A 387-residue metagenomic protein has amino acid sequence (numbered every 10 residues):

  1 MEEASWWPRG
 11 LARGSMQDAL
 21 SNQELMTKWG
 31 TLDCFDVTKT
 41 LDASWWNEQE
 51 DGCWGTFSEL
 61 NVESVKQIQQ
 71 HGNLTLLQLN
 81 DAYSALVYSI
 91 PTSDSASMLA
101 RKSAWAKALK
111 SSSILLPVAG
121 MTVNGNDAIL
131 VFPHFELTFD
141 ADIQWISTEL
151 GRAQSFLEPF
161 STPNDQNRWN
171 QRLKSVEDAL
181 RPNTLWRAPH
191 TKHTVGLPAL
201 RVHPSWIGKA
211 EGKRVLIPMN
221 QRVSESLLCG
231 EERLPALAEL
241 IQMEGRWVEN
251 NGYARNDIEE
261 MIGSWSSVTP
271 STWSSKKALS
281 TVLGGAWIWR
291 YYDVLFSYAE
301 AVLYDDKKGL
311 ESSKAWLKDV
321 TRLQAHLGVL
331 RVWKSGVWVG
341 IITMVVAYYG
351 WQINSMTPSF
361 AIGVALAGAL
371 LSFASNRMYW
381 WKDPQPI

Functional and structural regions predicted by a protein language model:
E3-S5, R9-W186, L227-E259, W265 (+1 more regions): Conserved ATP-binding subdomain of kinase catalytic cores across diverse folds
L116-M121, L200, P204-S205, S275-L279: A short glycine-rich, hydrophobically flanked beta-strand micro-motif that places a catalytic Asp/Glu for divalent metal
A119, P386-I387: Membrane-interface segments at loop-to-transmembrane junctions
L137, R214, R222-S224: Activation segment
G151-Q154, E158-N167, Q171, P218-Q324: C-terminal catalytic region of ATP-dependent kinase domains
P159, P189-G196: Protein kinase catalytic-loop region centered on the HRD/HxD motif
H193-P218: Conserved protein kinase catalytic/activation segment
E260, T272, W287-P386: ATP/Mg2+ or Mg2+-diphosphate-binding catalytic cores that bind nucleotide phosphates or diphosphates via glycine-rich
